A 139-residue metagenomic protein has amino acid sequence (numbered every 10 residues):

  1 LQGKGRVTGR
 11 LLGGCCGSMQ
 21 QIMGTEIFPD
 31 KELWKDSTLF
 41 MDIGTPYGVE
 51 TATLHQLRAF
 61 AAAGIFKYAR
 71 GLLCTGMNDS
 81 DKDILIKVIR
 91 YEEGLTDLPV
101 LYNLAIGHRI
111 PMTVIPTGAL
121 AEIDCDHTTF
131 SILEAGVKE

Functional and structural regions predicted by a protein language model:
L1-L54, R58: ATP/pyrophosphate-binding catalytic subdomain of soluble kinases
I22-E26, A59-A63, T75, E92: Change "in soluble alpha/beta enzymes" to "in soluble alpha/beta proteins
D30, Q56-G71, D79: Short acidic/glycine-rich loops and adjacent helix/strand connectors that line catalytic pockets where negatively
F40-G44, G71-D79: A short beta-alpha structural unit
H55, Y68, I84-V88: Short amphipathic alpha-helical segments
C74-E139: ATP/nucleoside-binding phosphotransfer catalytic cores, i.e., glycine-rich phosphate-binding loops
